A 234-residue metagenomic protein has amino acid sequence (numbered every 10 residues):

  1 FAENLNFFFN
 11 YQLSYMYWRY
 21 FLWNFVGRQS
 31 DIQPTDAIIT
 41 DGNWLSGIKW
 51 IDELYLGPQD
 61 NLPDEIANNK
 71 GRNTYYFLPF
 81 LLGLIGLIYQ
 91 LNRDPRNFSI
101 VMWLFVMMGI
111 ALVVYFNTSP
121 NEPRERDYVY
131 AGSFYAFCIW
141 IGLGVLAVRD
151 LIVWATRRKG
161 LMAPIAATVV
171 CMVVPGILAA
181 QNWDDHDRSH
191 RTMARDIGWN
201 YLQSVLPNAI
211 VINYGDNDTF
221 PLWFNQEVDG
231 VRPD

Functional and structural regions predicted by a protein language model:
F1-I85: Lumenal/periplasmic acceptor-binding loop at the mouth of the active site in multi-pass, GT-C-fold membrane enzymes
R72, D94-F98, V114-A131, D187: Membrane-interface catalytic loops of GT-C/OST-like multi-pass glycosylation enzymes that act
F80-L87, F137-R149: Transmembrane alpha-helical segments
L84-W103: Membrane-interface helix-loop-helix junctions at transmembrane boundaries of multi-pass membrane enzymes, predominantly
P95, L143-A179: Signature aromatic-anchored transmembrane alpha helix within multi-pass, membrane-resident enzymes that catalyze glycan
E122-L146: Hydrophobic/aromatic-rich transmembrane helices and adjacent perimembrane loops
D127, P164-Q203, D218-T219: Membrane-proximal, lumen/periplasm-facing interface regions of secretory-pathway glyco- and lipid-modifying enzymes
A209-F224: Short periplasmic/luminal acceptor-recognition loop of GT-C membrane glycosyltransferases, typified by
